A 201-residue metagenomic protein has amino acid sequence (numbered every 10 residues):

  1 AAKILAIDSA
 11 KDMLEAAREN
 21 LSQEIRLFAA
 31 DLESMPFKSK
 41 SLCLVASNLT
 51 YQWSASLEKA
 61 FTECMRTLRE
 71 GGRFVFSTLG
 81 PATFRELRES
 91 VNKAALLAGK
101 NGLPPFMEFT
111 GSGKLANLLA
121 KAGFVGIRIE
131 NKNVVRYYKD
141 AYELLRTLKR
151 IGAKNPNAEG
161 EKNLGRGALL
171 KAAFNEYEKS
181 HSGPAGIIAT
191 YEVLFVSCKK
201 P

Functional and structural regions predicted by a protein language model:
A1-K38, K59-T62: Class I SAM-dependent methyltransferase SAM/SAH-binding core
S22, A55, R69: Short conserved AdoMet
S22-E24, N92-A95, L145-L148: Short, hinge-like loop/turn segments at secondary-structure boundaries
C43-E58, G80: A short SAM/SAH-binding and catalytic strip from SAM-dependent methyltransferases
E58-R73: A short glycine-rich, Lys/Arg-flanked "PGG" loop and its adjoining helix->strand segment in the class I
G71-D140, I151-E159: Conserved catalytic/acceptor-binding region of the Class I
V125-P201: Conserved Class I S-adenosyl-L-methionine
